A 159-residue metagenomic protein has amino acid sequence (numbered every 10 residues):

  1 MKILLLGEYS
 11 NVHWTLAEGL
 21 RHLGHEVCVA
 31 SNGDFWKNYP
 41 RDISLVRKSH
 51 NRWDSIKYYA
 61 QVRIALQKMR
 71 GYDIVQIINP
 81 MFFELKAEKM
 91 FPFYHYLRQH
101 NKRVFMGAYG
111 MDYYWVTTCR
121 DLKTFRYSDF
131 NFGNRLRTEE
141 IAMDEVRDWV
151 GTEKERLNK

Functional and structural regions predicted by a protein language model:
M1-I43, Q99-N101: N-terminal subdomain of nucleotide-sugar transferases
K2-L6, L66-K89, R103-M106: Short N-terminal targeting/anchoring amphipathic segment
V12-T15, W36-Y39, F83-K86, D112-T117: Short catalytic/ligand-binding loop motif for oxyanion handling, primarily in non-cytosolic enzymes, centered on
S31-D34, Y72-M81, G107-D112, T118: Short loop/turn segments at strand-loop or loop-helix junctions that form parts of catalytic or ligand-binding pockets
R41, L45, M106-D148: Acceptor-binding helix/loop patch of EC 2.4 sugar-transfer enzymes, predominantly nucleotide-sugar-dependent
K48-K68: Glycine-rich, highly charged phosphate/nucleotide-binding loops
N51-I56, F83, E140-V146: Short, flexible loop segments at the rims of nucleotide/cofactor-binding pockets, characterized by
R63, R70, P92-Q99, R103 (+1 more regions): Membrane-proximal helix-turn-helix segments that form the acceptor-binding/catalytic region of lipid-linked
